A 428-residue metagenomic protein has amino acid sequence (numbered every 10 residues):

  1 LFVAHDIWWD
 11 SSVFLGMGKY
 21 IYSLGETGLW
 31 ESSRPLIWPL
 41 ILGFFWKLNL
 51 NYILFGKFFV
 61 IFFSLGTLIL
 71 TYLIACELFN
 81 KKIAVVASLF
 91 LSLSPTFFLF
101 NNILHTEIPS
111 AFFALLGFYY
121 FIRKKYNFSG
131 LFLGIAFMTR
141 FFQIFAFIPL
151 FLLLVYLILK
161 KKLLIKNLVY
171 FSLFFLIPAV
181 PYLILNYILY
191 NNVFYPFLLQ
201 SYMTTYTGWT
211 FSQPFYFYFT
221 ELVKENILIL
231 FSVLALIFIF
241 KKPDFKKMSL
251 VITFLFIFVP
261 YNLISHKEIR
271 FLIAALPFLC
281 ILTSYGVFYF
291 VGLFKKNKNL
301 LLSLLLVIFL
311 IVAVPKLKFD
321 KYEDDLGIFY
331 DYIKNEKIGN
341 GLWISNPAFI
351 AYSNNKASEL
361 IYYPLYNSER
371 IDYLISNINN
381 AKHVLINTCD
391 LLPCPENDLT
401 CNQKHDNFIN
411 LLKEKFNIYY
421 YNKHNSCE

Functional and structural regions predicted by a protein language model:
W9, S33, F55-G66, V86-L116 (+3 more regions): Multi-pass, polyprenyl lipid-linked donor-dependent membrane glycosyltransferases
V13, N167-T210, F219, L228-F231 (+1 more regions): Membrane-lumen/periplasm interface segments of specific transmembrane helices in polyprenyl phosphate-linked
C76-K82, G117-F128, A136: Membrane-interface transmembrane helices that cradle and orient dolichyl/undecaprenyl
I122-F128, L133, A146-L176, I184 (+3 more regions): Perimembrane helix-loop-helix junctions
L131, S172-L176, K242-P243, K247 (+3 more regions): Signature aromatic-anchored transmembrane alpha helix within multi-pass, membrane-resident enzymes that catalyze glycan
V223-K247, V251, Y289: Hydrophobic, aromatic-rich transmembrane alpha-helices and their immediate juxtamembrane boundary segments
V287, A381-E428: Aromatic/acidic, Gly/Pro-rich catalytic loop(s) in extracytoplasmic/lumenal soluble domains of multi-pass membrane
V307-S376: Membrane-embedded, lumen/periplasm-facing catalytic core of multi-pass transferases that use lipid-linked donors
